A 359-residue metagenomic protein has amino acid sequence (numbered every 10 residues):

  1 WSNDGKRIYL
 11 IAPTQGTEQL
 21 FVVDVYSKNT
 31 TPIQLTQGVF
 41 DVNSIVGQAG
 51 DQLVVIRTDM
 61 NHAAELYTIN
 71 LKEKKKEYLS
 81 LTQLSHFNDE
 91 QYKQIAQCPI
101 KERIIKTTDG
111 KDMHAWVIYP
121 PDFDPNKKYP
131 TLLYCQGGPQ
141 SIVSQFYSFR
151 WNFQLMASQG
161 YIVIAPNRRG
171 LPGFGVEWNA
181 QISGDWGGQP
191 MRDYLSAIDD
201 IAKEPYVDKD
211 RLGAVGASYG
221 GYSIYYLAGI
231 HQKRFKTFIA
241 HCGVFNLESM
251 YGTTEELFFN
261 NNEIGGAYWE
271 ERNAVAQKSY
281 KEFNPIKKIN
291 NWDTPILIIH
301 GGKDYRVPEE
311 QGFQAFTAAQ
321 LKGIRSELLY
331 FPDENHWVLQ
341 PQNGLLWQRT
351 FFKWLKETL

Functional and structural regions predicted by a protein language model:
W1-K127, P139-Q159, D200-K203: Peripheral, non-catalytic segments that deliver or gate enzyme domains
K6, P130, K236: Conserved acidic residues
L10, Y134, A240: Redox-cofactor binding/interface segments in oxidoreductases and associated redox assembly factors
P130-Y134, V163: Hydrophobic beta-strand anchors of alpha/beta hydrolase catalytic cores
C135-G137, H300: The conserved beta1-alpha1 loop
G137-P139, Y219-G220: Acidic helix/loop microenvironments that form the catalytic cleft of cell-wall polysaccharide enzymes
N152, A157-S158, A165-L359: Active-site-proximal cap/loop segments of hydrolase catalytic domains
